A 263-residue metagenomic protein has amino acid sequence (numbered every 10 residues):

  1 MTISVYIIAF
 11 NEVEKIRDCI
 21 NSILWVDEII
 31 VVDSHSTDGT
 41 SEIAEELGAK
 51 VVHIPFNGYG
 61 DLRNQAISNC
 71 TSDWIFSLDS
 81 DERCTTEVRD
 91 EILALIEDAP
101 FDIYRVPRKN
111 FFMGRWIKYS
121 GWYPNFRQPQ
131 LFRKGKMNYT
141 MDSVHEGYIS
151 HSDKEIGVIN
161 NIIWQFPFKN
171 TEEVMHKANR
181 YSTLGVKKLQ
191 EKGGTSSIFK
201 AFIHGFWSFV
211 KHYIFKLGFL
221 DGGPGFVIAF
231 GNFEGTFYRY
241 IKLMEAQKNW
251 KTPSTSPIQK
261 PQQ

Functional and structural regions predicted by a protein language model:
T2-S4: Cell-envelope/extracellular polymer assembly enzymes that use nucleotide-activated donors
Y6-W25: Short, well-formed alpha-helical segments that are part of the catalytic scaffolds of diverse glycosyltransferases
R17, D38-L47, E87-V88: Acidic helix N-cap motif at the loop->helix transition within catalytic regions of sugar-transfer enzymes
S22, D33-E42, T71, D79: A conserved acidic beta->alpha catalytic loop
W25, E46-G48, R127, S152: Short, structured coil segments at secondary-structure junctions
S41-N69: Conserved donor nucleotide-binding strand/loop of the catalytic core
D61-I67, W74-L78, T85-W250, Q263: Catalytic-site signature of metal-activated, phosphate-bearing donor transferases, centered on the GT-A/GT-A-like
